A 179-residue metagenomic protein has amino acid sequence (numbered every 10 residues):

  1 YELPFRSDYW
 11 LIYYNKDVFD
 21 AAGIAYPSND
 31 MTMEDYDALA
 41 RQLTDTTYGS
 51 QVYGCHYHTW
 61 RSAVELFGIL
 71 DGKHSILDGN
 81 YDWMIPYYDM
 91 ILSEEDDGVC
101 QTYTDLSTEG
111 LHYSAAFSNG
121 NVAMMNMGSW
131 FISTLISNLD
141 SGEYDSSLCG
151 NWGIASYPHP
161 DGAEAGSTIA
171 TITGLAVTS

Functional and structural regions predicted by a protein language model:
Y1-Y26, H56-I76, Y88, I169-T178: Periplasmic solute-binding protein
A22, G142-S179: Extracytoplasmic/periplasmic substrate-recognition and gating elements
G23-S28, L92-T108, N121, Y144-N151: A local structural motif
M31-A38, Y103-N119, T171: Short helix-initiation/N-cap motifs at beta->coil->alpha
L39-R41, I76-S107, Y157: Glycine-centered hinge/linker elements that transmit conformational signals in sensory and ligand-binding systems
T44-H58: Bilobed periplasmic-binding protein-like "clamshell/Venus-flytrap" ligand-binding domains
N119-M127: Alpha-to-beta junction loops
S129-S146: A ligand-binding cleft/hinge motif common to bilobed small-molecule-binding domains
